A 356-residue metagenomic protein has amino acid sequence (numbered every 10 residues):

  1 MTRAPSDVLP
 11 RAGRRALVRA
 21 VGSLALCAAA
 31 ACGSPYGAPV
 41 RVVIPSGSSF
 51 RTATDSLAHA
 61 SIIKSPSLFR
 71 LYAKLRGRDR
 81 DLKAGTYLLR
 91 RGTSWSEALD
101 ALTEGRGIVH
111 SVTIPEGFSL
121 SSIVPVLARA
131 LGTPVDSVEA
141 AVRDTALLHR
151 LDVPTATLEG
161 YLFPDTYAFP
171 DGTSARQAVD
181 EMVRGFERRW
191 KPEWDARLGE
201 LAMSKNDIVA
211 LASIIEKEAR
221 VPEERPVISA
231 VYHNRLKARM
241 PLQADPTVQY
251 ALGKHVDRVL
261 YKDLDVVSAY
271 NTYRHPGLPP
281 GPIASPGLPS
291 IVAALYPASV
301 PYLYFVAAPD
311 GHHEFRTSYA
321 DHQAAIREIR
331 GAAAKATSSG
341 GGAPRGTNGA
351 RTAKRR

Functional and structural regions predicted by a protein language model:
T2-V21: Bacterial N-terminal signal peptides that target proteins for export
R19, S61-K64, R106, R220-E223 (+2 more regions): Short coil/turn residues that cap or connect secondary-structure elements
A28-A31: C-terminal motif of bacterial Sec signal peptides marking the signal peptidase cleavage site
G33-E193: Signal peptide-directed extracytoplasmic domains
S49, R129-D136, A140, L147-R356: Bacterial extracytoplasmic/cell-wall-associated proteins, especially those involved in peptidoglycan
